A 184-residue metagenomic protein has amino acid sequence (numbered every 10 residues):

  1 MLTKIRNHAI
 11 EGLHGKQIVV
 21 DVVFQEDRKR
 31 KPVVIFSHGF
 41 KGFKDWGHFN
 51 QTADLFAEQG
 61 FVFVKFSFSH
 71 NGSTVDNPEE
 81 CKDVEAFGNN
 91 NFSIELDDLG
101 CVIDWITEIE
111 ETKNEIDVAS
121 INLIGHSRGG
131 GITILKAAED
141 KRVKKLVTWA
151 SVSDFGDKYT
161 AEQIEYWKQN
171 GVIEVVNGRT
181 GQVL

Functional and structural regions predicted by a protein language model:
M1-K29: N-terminal cap/lid segment of alpha/beta-hydrolase-fold proteins
N7, N90-L96, G131, D140-L184: The alpha/beta-hydrolase serine catalytic core
D27-G72: Short, surface-exposed "cap/lid" segments of acyl-processing enzymes
F56, K136-A137: Aromatic pocket-lining residues of Rossmann-like dinucleotide-binding sites
S69-S93: Cap/lid segment of the alpha/beta-hydrolase catalytic domain
E85-K113: Alpha/beta-hydrolase active-site loop
T112-H126: Alpha/beta-hydrolase fold nucleophile elbow
G125-L135: Glycine-rich nucleophile elbow surrounding the catalytic serine of serine-hydrolase chemistry
